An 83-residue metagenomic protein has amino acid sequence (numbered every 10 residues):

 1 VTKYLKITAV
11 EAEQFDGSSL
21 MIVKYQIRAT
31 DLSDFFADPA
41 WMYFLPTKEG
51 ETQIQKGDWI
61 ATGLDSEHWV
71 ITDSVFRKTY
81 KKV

Functional and structural regions predicted by a protein language model:
V1-K48: N-terminal domain-onset segments
E49-V83: Short, compact, well-ordered microdomains
